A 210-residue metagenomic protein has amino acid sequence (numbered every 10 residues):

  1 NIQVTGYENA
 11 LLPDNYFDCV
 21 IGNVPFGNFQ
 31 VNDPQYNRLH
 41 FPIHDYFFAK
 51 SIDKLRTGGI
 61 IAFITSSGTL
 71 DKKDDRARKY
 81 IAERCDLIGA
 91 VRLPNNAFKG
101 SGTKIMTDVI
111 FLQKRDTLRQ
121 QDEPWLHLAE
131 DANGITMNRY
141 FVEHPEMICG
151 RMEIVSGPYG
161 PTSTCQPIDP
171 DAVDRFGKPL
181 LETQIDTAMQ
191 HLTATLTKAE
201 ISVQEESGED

Functional and structural regions predicted by a protein language model:
Q3-Y7, V91-R92: Short loop/edge segments at beta-strand edges and connector loops that shape dinucleotide/nucleotide cofactor-binding
T5-Q35, D45, K50-L55, G59-T69: Conserved proline-anchored active-site loop of SAM-dependent methyltransferases that bridges a beta-strand
P13-D14, N37, G89, G100: Short, charged, surface-exposed secondary-structure boundary motifs
Y16, L55-I60, D75, K79 (+3 more regions): Auxiliary N-terminal substrate/complex-recognition segments of SAM-dependent methyltransferases
Q35, R76-A77, P124-L126: Composition- and surface-driven signal marking solvent-exposed, interaction-prone regions in large proteins
H40-F98, I105-L112: Conserved Class I SAM-dependent methyltransferase catalytic core
A97-E205: Flexible, glycine-/basic-rich loop-and-beta segments that form/coincide with the SAM-dependent methyltransferase
S207-D210: Charged, non-catalytic accessory extensions
